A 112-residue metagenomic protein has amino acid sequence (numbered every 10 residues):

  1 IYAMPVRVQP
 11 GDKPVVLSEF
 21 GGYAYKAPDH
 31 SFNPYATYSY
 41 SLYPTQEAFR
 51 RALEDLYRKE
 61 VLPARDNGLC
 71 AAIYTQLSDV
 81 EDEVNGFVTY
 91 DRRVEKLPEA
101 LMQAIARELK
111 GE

Functional and structural regions predicted by a protein language model:
I1-R93, A100, A104-I105: Substrate-binding/catalytic cleft of secreted carbohydrate-active enzymes, primarily glycoside hydrolases
R107-E112: Surface beta-strand/loop "capping" patches
